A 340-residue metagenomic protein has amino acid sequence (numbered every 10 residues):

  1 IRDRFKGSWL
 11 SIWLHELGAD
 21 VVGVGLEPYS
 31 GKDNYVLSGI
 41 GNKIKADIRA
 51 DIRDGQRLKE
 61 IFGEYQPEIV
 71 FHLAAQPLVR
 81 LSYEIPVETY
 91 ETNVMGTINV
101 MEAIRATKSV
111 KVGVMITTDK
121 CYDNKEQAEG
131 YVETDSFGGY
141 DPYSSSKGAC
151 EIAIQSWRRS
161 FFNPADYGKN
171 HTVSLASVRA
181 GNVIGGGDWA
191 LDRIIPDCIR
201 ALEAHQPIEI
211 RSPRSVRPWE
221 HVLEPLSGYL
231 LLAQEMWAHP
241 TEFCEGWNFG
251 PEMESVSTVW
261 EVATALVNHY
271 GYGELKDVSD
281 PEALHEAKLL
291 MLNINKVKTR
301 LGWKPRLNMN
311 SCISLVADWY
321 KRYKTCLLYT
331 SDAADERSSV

Functional and structural regions predicted by a protein language model:
I1, Y329-A334: Conserved small/polar residues in nucleotide/adenosyl-binding loops
R2-A180, I184, Y323: N-terminal Rossmann-like NAD(P)+-binding domain of SDR-like oxidoreductases, especially those catalyzing
W9, R57-E60, I69, N99 (+9 more regions): Alpha-helical elements of Rossmann-like donor-binding domains used by nucleotide-donor carbohydrate transfer enzymes
E16-G23, A50, N182, L202-S331 (+1 more regions): C-terminal substrate-binding subdomain of Rossmann-fold SDR/epimerase-dehydratase oxidoreductases
P67, P86, G139, A180 (+4 more regions): Proline-centered helix-kink/hinge sites
I85, I194, V340: Conserved sugar-transfer catalytic core signal across GT-A, GT-B, and GT-C glycosyltransferases
K125-G130, T134, P142-Y143, G148-P240 (+1 more regions): NAD(P)-dependent short-chain dehydrogenase/reductase
